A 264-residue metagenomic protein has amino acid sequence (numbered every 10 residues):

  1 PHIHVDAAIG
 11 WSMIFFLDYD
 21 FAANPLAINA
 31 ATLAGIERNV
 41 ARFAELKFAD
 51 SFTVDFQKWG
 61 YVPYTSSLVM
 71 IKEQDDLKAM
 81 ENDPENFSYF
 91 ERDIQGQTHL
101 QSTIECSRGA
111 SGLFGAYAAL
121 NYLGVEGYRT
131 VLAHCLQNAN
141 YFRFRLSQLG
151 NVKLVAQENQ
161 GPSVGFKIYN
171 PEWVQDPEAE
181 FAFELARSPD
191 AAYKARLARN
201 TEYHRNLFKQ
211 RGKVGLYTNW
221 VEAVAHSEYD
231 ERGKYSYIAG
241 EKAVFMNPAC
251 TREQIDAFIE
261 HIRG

Functional and structural regions predicted by a protein language model:
P1-H2: Active-site phosphate-binding strand-loop segment of PLP-dependent enzymes
A7-A8, I14-F43, P177-A198, D230: Charged, glycine/proline-rich intrinsically disordered loops and linkers
I9-F15, W59-V62, D76-K78, V125 (+4 more regions): Flexible loop/turn segments at secondary-structure boundaries
D18, A179, K194, R205 (+2 more regions): Surface-exposed intrinsically disordered loops and tails
N24-E158, Y169-W173: Active-site C-terminal subdomain of aminotransferase-like
K153-V214, Y237: Conserved PLP-binding catalytic core of the aspartate aminotransferase-like
V224-G264: PLP-dependent enzyme catalytic core of the Aspartate aminotransferase-like
